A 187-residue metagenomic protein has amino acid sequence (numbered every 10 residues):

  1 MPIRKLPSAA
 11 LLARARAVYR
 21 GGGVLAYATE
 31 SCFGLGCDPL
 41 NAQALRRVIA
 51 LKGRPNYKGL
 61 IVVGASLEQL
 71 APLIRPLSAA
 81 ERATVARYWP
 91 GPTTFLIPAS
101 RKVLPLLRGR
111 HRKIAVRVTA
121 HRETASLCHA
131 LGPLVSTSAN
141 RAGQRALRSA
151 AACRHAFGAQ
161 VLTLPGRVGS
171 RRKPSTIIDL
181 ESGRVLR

Functional and structural regions predicted by a protein language model:
M1-R187: Active-site-adjacent structural elements in enzyme catalytic cores
